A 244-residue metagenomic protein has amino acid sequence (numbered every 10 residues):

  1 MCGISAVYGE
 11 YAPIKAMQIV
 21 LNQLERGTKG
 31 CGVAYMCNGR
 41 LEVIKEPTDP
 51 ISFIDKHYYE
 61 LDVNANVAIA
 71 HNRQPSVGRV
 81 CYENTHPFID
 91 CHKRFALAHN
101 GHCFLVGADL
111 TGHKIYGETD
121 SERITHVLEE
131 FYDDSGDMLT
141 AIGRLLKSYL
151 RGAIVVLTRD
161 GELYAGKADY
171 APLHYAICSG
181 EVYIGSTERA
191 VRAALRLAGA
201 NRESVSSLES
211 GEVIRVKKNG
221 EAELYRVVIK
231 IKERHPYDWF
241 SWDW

Functional and structural regions predicted by a protein language model:
M1-W244: Conserved short alpha-helical segments that host acidic/polar catalytic motifs at enzyme active sites
